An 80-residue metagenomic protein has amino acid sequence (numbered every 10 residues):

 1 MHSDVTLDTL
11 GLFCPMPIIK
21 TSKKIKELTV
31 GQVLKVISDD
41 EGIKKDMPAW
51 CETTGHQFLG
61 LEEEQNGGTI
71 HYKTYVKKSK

Functional and structural regions predicted by a protein language model:
M1-V30: An N-terminal amphipathic alpha-helical segment
S3-V5, V30-Q32, T54, I70-Y72: A generic structural signal for short beta-strands and their flanking turns/coil linkers
D8, I37, L61-E62: Solvent-exposed beta-strand sheet faces enriched in polar/charged residues
L10, D39, K77-S79: Generic beta-structure capping elements
L12, M16, G42-K45, G67 (+1 more regions): Residues at secondary-structure transition points
K20-Q57: Amphipathic, hydrophobic secondary-structure cores in small proteins
W50-K80: C-terminal structural segments of small proteins and small subunits
